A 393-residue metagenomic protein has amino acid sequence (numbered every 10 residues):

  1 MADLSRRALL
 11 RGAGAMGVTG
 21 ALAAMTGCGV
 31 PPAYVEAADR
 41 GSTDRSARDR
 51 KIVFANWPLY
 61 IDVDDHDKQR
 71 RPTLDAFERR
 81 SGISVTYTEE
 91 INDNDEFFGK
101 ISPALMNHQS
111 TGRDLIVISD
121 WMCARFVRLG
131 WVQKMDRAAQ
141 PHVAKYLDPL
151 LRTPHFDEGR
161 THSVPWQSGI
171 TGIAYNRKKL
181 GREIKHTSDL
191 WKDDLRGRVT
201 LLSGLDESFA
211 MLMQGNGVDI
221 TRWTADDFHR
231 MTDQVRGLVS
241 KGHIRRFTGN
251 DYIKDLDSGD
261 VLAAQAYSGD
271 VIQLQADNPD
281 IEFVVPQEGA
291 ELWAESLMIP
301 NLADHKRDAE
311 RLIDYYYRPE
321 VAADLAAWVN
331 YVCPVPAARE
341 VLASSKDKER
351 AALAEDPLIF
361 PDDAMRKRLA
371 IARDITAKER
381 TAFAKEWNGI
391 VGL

Functional and structural regions predicted by a protein language model:
M1-G20: N-terminal secretory signal peptides and thylakoid transit peptides that target proteins across membranes
D39-D120: Early extracytoplasmic/lumenal segment of secretory-pathway proteins
T43, Q109-I118, Q133-I173, R198: A structural signal for short loop-to-beta-strand junctions that line the ligand-binding cleft of periplasmic/secreted
M122, T200-G204, S208, L212 (+1 more regions): Ligand-binding pocket segment of bilobal, Venus flytrap-like solute-binding proteins
Q133-K145, S163, P279-E291, P300-A303: Short beta-strand->loop
G172-K179, M213-G217, W293-D308, I313 (+1 more regions): A bilobed periplasmic-binding-protein/Venus flytrap-type ligand-binding module shared by bacterial periplasmic
P300-K367: Mature extracytoplasmic/periplasmic domains
P361-L393: Conserved C-terminal helix/tail region of periplasmic/extracytoplasmic solute-binding proteins
